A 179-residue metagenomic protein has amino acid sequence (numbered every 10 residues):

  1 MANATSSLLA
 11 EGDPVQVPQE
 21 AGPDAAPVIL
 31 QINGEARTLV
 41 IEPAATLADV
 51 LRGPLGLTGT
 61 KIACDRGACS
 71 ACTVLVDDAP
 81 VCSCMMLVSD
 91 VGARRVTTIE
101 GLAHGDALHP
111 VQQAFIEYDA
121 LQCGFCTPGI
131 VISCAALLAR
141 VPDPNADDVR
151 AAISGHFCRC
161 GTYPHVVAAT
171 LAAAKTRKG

Functional and structural regions predicted by a protein language model:
M1-G179: Signature of N-terminal electron-transfer/Fe-S-associated modules in redox systems
